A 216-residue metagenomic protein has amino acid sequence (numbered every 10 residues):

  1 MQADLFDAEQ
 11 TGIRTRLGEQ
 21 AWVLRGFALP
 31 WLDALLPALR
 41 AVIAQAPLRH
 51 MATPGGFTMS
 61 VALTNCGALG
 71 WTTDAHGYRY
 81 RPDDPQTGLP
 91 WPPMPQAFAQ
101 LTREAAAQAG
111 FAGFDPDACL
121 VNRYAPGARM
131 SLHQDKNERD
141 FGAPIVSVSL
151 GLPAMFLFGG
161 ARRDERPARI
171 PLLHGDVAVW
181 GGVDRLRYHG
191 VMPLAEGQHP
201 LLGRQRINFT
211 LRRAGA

Functional and structural regions predicted by a protein language model:
M1-A216: Non-heme Fe(II) oxygenase metal-center motifs and adjacent flexible, charged/small-residue loops
